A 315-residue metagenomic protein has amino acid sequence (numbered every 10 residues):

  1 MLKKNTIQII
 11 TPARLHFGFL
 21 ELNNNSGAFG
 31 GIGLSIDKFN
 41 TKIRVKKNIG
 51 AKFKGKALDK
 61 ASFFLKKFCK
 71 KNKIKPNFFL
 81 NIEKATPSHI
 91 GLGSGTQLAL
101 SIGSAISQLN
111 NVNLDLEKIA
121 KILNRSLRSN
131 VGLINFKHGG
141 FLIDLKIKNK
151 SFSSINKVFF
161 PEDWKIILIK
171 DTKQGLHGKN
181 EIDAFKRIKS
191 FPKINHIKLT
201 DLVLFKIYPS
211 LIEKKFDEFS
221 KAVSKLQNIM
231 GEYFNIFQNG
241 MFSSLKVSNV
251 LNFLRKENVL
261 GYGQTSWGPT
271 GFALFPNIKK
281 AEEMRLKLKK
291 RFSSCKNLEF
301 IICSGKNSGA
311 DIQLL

Functional and structural regions predicted by a protein language model:
M1-I10, G18-L20, N24-F29, D115-L260 (+1 more regions): ATP-dependent small-molecule kinase catalytic core of the GHMP/sugar-kinase superfamily and closely related
M1-I90, S107-L114, K306-S308, I312-L315: ATP-binding N-lobe of GHMP and related small-molecule kinases
P12, K137, Q264-P269: Short Gly/Ser/Thr- and Asp/Glu-enriched loop/turn motifs at secondary-structure junctions
I36-D37, I74, R255, G263-W267 (+1 more regions): A structural signal for short secondary-structure junctions
K42-V45, V259-T265: Short, flexible, solvent-exposed loop/turn segments with mixed acidic/basic and small polar residues
P87, G91, S101, L123-S126: Glycine/small-residue-rich loop that forms an oxyanion/phosphate-binding "nest" at active or ligand-binding sites
G91-S94, L98, N195-H196, G261-S266: Short glycine/threonine-rich catalytic loop with a Thr-x-Gly-x-Asp
L92-L116, N135-K146: DPxDG-like acidic metal-binding loop motif
